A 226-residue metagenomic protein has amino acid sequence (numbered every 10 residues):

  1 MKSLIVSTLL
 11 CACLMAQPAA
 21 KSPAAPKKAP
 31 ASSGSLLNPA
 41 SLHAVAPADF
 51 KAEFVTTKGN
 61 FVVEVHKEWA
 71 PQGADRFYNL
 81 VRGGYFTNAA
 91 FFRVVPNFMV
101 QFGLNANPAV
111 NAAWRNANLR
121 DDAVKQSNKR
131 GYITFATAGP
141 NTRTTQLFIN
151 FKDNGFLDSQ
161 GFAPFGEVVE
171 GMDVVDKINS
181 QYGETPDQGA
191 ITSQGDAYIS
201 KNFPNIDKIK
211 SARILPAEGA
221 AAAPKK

Functional and structural regions predicted by a protein language model:
M1-T8: Sec-dependent signal peptide recognition, specifically the positively charged N-region followed immediately by
T8-Q17: Hydrophobic h-region of N-terminal signal peptides that target proteins for export in Gram-negative bacteria
Q17-K226: Cyclophilin-like peptidyl-prolyl cis-trans isomerases
